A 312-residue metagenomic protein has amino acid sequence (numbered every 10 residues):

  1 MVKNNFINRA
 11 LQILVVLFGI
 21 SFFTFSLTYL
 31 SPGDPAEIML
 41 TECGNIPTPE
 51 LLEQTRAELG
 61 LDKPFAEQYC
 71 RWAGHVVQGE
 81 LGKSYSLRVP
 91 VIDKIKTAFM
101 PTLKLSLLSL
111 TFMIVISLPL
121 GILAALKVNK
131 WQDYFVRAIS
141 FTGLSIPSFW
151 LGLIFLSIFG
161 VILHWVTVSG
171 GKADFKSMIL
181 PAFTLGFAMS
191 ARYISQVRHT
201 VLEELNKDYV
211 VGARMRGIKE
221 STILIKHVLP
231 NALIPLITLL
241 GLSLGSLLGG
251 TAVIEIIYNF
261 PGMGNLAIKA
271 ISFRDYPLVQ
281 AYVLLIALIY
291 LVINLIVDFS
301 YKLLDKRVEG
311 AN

Functional and structural regions predicted by a protein language model:
M1-Q12, M215: N-terminal Sec/SRP start-transfer signal
K3, K96-Q132, K172-N312: Alpha-helical transmembrane segments of integral membrane proteins, especially multi-pass inner/plasma-membrane
I13, N45, F141, S157 (+3 more regions): Residue-level recognition of pore/gate-forming positions within transmembrane alpha-helices of multi-pass
V16, I20, T24, S148 (+3 more regions): Alpha-helical transmembrane segments of multipass membrane proteins
L17-C70, L163-L180: Hydrophobic alpha-helical transmembrane segments of membrane transport/permease proteins and related membrane-embedded
S31, G143-I146, L248: Transmembrane helix irregularities
L61-L118: An internal, D/E-rich "acidic patch" concept
R137-H199: Membrane-water interface segments at transmembrane-helix boundaries in multipass membrane proteins
